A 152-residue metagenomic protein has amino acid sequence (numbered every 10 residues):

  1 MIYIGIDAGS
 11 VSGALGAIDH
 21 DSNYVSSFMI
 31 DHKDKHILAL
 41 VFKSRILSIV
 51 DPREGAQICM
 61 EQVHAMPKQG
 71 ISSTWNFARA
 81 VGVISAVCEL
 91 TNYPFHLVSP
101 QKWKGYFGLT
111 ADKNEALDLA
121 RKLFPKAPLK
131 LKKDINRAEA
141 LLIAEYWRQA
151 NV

Functional and structural regions predicted by a protein language model:
M1-V152: Phosphate- and other anionic-substrate recognition elements at nucleic-acid/protein interfaces
